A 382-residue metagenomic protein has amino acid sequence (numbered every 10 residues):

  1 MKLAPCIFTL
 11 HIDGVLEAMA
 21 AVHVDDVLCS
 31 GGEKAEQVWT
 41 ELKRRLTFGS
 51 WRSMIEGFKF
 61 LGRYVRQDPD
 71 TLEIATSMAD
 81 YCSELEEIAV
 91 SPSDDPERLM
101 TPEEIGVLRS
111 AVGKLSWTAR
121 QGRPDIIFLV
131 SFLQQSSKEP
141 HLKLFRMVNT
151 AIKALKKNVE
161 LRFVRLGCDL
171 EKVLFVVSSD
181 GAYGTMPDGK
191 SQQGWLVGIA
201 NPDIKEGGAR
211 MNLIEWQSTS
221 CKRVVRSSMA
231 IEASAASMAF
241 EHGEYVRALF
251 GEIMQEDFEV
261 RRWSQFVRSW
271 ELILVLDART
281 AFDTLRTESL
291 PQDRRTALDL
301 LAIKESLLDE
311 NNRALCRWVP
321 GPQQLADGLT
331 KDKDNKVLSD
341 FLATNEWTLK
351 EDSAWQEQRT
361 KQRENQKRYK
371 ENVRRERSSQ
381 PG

Functional and structural regions predicted by a protein language model:
M1-E17, P96-E103, R109-K114, T185 (+1 more regions): Conserved polymerase palm-domain catalytic core
M1-P5, L28-C82, N149-I152, K156-L166 (+3 more regions): Polymerase palm active-site segment centered on the conserved acidic dipeptide of motif C
M1-V24, C29-T40, G49, T118-L129 (+2 more regions): Active-site palm subdomain of RNA-directed nucleic acid polymerases
I7, D25, W39-L42, G62 (+10 more regions): Mobile genetic element proteins and their domesticated derivatives, centered on retroelements and DNA transposons
L10-T47, R66-E73, Q135-L142, T280-D293: Catalytic palm subdomain of template-directed nucleic-acid polymerases, centered on the conserved carboxylate motif
G57-E160, P320: C-terminal reverse transcriptase regions that engage the nucleic-acid substrate
S136, T219-G382: RNase H-like nuclease module associated with reverse transcription
D169, L174-M229: RNase H-like nuclease fold core
